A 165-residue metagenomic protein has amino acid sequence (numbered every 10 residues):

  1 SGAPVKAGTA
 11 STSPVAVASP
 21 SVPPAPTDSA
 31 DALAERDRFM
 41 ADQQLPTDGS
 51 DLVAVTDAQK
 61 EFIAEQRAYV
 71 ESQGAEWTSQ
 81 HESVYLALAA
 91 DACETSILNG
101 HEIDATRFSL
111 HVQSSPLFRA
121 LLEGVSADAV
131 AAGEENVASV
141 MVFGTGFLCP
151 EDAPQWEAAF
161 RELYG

Functional and structural regions predicted by a protein language model:
S1-V53: N-terminal low-complexity, Pro/Thr-rich disordered segments that flank secretion/membrane-targeting signals
S19-T27, G74-W77, S126-A127: Charged, low-complexity interaction regions
D31-R119: Short N-proximal segments of mature Sec-exported proteins
L88-G165: Extracytosolic low-complexity repeat regions of secreted or lipid-anchored proteins
